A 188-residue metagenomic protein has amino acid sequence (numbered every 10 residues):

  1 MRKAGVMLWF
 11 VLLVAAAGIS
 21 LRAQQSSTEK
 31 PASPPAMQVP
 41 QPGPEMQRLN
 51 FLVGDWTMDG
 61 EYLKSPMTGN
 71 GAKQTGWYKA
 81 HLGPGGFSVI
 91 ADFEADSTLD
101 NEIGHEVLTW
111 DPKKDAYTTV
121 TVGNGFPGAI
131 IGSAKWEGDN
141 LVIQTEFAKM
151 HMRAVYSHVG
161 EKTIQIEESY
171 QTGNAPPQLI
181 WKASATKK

Functional and structural regions predicted by a protein language model:
M1, A17-G18, T109: Generic low-polarity alpha-helical segments
M1-W9: Bacterial N-terminal signal peptides that target proteins for export
W9-G18: Bacterial N-terminal signal peptides
Q24-K188: Hydrophobic small-molecule pocket/channel-lining residues, especially in calycin-type beta-barrels
